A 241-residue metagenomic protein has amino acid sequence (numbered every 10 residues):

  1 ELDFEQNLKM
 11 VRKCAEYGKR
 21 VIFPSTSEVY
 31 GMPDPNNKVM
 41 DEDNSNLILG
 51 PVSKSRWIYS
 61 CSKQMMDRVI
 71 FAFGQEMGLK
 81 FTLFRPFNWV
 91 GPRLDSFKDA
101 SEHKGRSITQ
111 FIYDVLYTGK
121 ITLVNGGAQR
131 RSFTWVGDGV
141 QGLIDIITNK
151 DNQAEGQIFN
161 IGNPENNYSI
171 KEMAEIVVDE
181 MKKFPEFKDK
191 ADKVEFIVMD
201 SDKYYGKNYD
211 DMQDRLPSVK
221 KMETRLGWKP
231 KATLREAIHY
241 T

Functional and structural regions predicted by a protein language model:
E1, E5, K19, F23-Y59 (+3 more regions): Active-site "gating" loop of Rossmann-like NAD(P)-dependent oxidoreductase/epimerase domains
Q6-M10, Y17-R20, E28, M65-M66 (+1 more regions): Conserved cofactor-binding/catalytic machinery of classical short-chain dehydrogenase/reductase
A15, I70-Q75, V115: Catalytic Tyr-X3-Lys helix of short-chain dehydrogenase/reductase
G18, G78, T118-G119: Glycine-centered short loops/turns at secondary-structure junctions
Y59, K63, D67: Active-site YXXXK catalytic motif of short-chain dehydrogenase/reductase
M77-L83, E155: Conserved Rossmann-fold SDR core element
V115-T241: C-terminal substrate-binding subdomain of Rossmann-fold SDR/epimerase-dehydratase oxidoreductases
